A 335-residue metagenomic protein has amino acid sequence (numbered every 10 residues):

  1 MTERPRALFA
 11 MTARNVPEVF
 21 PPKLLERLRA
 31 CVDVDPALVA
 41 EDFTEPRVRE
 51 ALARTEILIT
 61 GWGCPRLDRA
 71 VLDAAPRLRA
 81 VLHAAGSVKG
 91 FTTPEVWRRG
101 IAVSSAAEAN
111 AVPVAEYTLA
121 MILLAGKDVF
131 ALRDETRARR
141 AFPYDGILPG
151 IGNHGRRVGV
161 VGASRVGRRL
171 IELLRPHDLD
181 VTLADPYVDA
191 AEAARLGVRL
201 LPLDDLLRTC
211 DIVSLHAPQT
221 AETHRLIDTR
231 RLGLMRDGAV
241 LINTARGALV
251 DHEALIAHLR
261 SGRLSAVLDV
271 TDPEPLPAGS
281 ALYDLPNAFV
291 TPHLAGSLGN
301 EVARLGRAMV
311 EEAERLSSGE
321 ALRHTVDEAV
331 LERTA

Functional and structural regions predicted by a protein language model:
M1-S104, D228: An N-terminal-biased, well-structured beta-alpha scaffold segment characteristic of Rossmann-like dinucleotide-binding
M11, G61-W62, A85, L215-A217 (+2 more regions): Glycine-rich, N-terminal phosphate-binding loop of Rossmann-like dinucleotide-binding domains
A53-R54, A74-R77, R208-T209, L234-D237 (+1 more regions): Alpha-helix C-terminal capping/helix-to-coil transition sites in glycosyltransferase folds
R66-L67, T182, V188-A281: Rossmann-like adenosine-cofactor binding region
R99-I101, A106-R157, E172-L173, L322: Phosphate-binding beta-alpha-beta segment of Rossmann-like dinucleotide-binding domains, i.e., the NAD(P)
A163-S164: Glycine-rich Rossmann-fold phosphate-binding loop(s) that bind the pyrophosphate of adenine dinucleotide cofactors
G167-R168: N-terminal Rossmann-fold NAD(P) dinucleotide-binding loop
G238-A335: Rossmann-like dinucleotide-binding domain for NAD(H)/NADP(H)
